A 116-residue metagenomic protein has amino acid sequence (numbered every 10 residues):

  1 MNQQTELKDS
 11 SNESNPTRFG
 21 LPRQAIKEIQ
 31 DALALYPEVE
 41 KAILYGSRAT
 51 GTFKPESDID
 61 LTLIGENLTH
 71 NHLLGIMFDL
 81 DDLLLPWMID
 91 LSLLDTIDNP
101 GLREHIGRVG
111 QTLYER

Functional and structural regions predicted by a protein language model:
M1-K41, T50-P55, E66-R116: Catalytic core of pol beta-like nucleotidyltransferases
Y45-S47: Glycine-rich beta-strand-to-loop/alpha-helix junction loops that act as flexible
D60-L63: Short beta-strand->loop micro-motif that forms the acidic, two-metal-ion catalytic signature in nucleotide-processing
